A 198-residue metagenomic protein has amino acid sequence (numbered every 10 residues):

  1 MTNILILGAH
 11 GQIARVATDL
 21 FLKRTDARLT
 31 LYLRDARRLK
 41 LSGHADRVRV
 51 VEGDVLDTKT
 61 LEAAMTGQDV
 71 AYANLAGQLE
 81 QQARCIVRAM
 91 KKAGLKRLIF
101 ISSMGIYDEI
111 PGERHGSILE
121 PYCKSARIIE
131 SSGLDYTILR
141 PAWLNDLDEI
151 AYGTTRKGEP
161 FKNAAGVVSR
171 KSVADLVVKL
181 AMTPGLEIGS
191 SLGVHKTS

Functional and structural regions predicted by a protein language model:
N3, A27-T30, R47, K96-R97 (+1 more regions): Residues at the starts of beta-strands that form the adenosine-phosphate
I4-A27: N-terminal Rossmann NAD(P)H-binding glycine-rich loop of SDR-like oxidoreductase domains
L5, L31-K92, Y107: NAD(P)H-binding glycine-rich loop region in Rossmannoid oxidoreductase-like domains and their noncatalytic homologs
L7-Q12, D146-D148, G153-S198: Active-site-lining helix/loop region of Rossmann-like oxidoreductase modules
H10, D35, M104: Residues in the short beta-alpha loop(s) of Rossmann-like NAD(P)-binding domains
D19-K23, A27, R88, K92 (+3 more regions): Short, well-ordered alpha-helices that flank and scaffold nucleotide-derived cofactor binding pockets
T30-Y32, V51, Y72, I99 (+2 more regions): Hydrophobic/aromatic beta-strand patches that form the interior of the parallel beta-sheet core in alpha/beta enzyme
G77-G158: Glycine-/Pro-rich loop/turn segments that contact NAD(P) or position catalytic residues in Rossmann-like domains
